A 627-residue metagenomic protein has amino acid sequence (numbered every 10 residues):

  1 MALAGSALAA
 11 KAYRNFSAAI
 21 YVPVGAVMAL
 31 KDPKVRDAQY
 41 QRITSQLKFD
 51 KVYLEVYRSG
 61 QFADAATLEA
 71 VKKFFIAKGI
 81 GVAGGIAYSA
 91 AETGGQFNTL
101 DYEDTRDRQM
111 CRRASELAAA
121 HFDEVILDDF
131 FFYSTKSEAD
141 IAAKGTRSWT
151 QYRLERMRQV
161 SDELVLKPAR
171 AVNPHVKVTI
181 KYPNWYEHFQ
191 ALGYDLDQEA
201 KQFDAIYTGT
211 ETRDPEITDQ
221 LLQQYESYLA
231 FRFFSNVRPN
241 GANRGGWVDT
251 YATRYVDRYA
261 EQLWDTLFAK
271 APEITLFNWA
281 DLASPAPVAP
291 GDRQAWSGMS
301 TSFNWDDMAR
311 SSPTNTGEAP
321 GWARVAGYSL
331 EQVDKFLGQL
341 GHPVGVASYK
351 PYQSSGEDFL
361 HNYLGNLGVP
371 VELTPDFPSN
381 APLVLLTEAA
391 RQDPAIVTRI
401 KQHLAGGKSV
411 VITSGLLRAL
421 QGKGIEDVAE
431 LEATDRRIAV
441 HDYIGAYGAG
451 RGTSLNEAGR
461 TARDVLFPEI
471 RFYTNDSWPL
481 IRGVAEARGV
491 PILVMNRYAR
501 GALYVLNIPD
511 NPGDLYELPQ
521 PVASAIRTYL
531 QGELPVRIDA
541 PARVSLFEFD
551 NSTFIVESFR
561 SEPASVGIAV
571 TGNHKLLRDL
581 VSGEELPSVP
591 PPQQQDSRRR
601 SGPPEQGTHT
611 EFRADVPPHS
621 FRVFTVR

Functional and structural regions predicted by a protein language model:
L8-A381, L385, D393-I396, L404-A405 (+5 more regions): Glycan-processing catalytic domains of CAZymes
E388-R627: A conserved amphipathic helix/loop scaffold that creates a polar/acidic microenvironment used either to coordinate
